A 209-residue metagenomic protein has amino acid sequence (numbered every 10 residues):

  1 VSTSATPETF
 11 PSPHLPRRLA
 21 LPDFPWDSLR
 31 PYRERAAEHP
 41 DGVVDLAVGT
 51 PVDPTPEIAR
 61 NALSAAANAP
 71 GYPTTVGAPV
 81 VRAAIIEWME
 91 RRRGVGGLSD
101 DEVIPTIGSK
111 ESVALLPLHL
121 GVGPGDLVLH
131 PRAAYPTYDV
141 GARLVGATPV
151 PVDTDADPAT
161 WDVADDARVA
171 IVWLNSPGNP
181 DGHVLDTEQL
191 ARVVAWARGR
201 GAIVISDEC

Functional and structural regions predicted by a protein language model:
V1-H14: Actinobacteria-biased recognition of intrinsically disordered, low-complexity terminal regions
H14-G108: N-terminal small-domain helix-loop-helix segment of the aminotransferase-like
R35-A36, A66, L120, W196 (+1 more regions): Hydrophobic helix-cap positions at the C-terminus of alpha-helices in RecA-like/P-loop ATPase nucleotide-binding cores
V44-A47, P151, V172-P177, I205-E208: Short beta-strands and strand-loop turn motifs
A69-W196: Conserved core of the PLP fold type I
V103, E208-C209: Conserved Walker B
R192, W196-R200, I205-S206: Beta-strand-loop-alpha-helix segment that lines the small-molecule cofactor/substrate pocket of alpha/beta enzymes
